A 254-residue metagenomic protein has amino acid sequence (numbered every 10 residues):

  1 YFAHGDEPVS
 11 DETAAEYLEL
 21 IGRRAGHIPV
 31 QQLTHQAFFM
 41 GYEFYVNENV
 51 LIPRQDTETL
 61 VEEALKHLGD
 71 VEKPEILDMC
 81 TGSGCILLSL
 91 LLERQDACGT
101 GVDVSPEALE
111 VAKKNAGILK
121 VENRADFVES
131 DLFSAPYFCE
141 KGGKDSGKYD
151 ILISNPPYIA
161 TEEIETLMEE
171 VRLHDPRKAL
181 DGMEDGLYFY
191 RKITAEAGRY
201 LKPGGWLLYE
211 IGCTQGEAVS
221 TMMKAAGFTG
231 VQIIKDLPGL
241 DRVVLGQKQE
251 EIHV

Functional and structural regions predicted by a protein language model:
Y1-K66: Conserved AdoMet
H27, T57, I86, A112 (+4 more regions): Residue-level signal for inorganic ion chemistry
T34, E129-S130, K235: Short loop/edge segments at beta-strand edges and connector loops that shape dinucleotide/nucleotide cofactor-binding
E58-T166: Conserved SAM/SAH cofactor-binding pocket of Class I
A64, L90, V171, I193-A197: Class I S-adenosylmethionine-dependent transferase superfamily signal
Y158-Y188: Mobile active-site "lid"/loop adjacent to the S-adenosyl-L-methionine
E184-Q247: Conserved Class I SAM-dependent methyltransferase catalytic core
E250-V254: Flexible, glycine-/basic-rich loop-and-beta segments that form/coincide with the SAM-dependent methyltransferase
